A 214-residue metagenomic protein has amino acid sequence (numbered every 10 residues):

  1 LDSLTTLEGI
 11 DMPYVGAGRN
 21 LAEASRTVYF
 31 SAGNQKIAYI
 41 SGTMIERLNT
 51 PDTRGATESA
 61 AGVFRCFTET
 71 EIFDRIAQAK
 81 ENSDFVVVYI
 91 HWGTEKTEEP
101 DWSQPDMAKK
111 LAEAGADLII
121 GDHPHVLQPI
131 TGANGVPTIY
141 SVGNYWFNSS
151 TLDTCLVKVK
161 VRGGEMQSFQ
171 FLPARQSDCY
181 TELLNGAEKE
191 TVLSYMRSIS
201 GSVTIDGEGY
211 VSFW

Functional and structural regions predicted by a protein language model:
L1-W214: Acidic, metal/ion-coordinating pockets
